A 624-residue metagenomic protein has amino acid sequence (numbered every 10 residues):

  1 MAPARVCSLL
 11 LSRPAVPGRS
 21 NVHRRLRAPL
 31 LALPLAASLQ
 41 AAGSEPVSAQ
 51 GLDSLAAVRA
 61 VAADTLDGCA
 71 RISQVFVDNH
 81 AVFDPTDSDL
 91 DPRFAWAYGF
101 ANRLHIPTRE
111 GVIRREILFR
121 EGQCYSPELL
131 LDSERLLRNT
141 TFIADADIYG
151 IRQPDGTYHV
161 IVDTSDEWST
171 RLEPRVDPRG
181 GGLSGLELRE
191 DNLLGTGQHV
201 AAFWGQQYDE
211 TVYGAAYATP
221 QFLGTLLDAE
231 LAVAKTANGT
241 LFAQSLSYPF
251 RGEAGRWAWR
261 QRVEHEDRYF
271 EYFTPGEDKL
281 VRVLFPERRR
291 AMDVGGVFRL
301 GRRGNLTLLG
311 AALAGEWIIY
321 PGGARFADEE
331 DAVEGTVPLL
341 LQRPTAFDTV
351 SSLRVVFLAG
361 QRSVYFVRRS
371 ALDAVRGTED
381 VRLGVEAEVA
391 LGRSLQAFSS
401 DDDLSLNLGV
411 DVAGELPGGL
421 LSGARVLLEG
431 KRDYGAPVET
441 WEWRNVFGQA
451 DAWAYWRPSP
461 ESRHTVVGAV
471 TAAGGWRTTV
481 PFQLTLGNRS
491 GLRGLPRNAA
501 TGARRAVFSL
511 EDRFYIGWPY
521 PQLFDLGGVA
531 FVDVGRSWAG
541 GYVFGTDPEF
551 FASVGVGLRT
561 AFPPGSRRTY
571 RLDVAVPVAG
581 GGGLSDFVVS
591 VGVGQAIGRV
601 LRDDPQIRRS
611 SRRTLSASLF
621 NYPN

Functional and structural regions predicted by a protein language model:
P3, E386-N624: C-terminal transmembrane beta-barrel domains of outer membrane proteins
P29-Q40: Bacterial N-terminal signal peptides
P46-E190, A201-G205, E210-T219, A232-A243 (+1 more regions): Periplasmic polypeptide-binding modules associated with outer-membrane biogenesis and secretion
C69-S73, Y158, W168-T170, G182 (+16 more regions): Outer-envelope beta-barrel architecture signal
I117, G150, W168-P178, S184-Q207 (+9 more regions): Transmembrane beta-strand segments that form the barrel wall of outer-membrane beta-barrel proteins
R120, I143, E167, L193-G195 (+9 more regions): Outer-membrane beta-barrel channels and translocator barrels
S184-L193, T211-G224, F242-E253, Q261 (+8 more regions): Feature captures outer-membrane beta-barrel proteins of Gram-negative bacteria and organelles
A218-A324, Q342: Transmembrane beta-barrel wall of Gram-negative outer-membrane proteins
